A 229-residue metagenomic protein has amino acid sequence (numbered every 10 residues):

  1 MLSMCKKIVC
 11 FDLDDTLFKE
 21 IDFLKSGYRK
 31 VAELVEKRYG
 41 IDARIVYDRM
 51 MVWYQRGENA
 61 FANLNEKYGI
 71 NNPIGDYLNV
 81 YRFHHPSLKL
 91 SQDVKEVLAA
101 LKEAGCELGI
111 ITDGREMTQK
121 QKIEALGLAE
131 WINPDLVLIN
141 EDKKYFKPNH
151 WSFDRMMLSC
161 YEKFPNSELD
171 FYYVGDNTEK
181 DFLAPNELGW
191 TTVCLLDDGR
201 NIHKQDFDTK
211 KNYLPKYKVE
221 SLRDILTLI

Functional and structural regions predicted by a protein language model:
M1-K6, A99, R115-K120, E124-I229: Asp-based, Mg2+/Mn2+-dependent phosphohydrolase catalytic module
L2-Q92, E96, E103-A104: N-terminal helical cap/lid subdomain that shapes the substrate entry/recognition surface in HAD-like hydrolases
C10-D12, I111, V174-G175: Generic enzyme active-site microenvironment
D14-F18, D113, N140-D142: Short strand-loop junctions, especially beta-strand C-caps/beta-turns that link beta-sheets to coils or alpha-helices
L17, L108, Y173-V174: Conserved SAM-binding loop
G75-S87, V94-L128, L136-N140: Substrate-recognition element of Asp-dependent hydrolases with the DxDx(T/V) motif
